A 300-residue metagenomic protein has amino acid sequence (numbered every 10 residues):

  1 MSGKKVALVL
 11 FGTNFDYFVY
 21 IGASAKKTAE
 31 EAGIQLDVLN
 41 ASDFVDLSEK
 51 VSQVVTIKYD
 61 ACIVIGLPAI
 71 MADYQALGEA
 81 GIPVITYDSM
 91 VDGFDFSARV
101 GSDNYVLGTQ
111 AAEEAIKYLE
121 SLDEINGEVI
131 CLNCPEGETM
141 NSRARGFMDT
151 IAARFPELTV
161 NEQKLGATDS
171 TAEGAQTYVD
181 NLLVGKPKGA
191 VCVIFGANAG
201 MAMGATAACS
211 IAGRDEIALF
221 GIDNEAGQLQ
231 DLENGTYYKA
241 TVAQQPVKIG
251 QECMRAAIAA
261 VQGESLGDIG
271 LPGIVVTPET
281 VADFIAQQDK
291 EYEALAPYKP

Functional and structural regions predicted by a protein language model:
M1-S24, T28, D37-Q53, I57 (+4 more regions): Extracytoplasmic "Venus flytrap"
M1-V6, E30, L119-N126: Immediate post-signal peptide segment of exported/extracytoplasmic ligand-binding proteins
S2, L132, T139, I151 (+1 more regions): Hinge/cleft segment of the Venus flytrap/periplasmic-binding protein
K4, G33-I34, I57-C62, A80-V84 (+5 more regions): Loop/turn elements at helix/coil->beta-strand transitions in domains of secreted/extracellular proteins
Y17-I34, L107-E114, T139-T159, G174 (+4 more regions): Short, solvent-exposed amphipathic alpha-helices that sit in or adjacent to ligand/effector-binding or catalytic
S48, S52, A61-A80, V84 (+2 more regions): Hydrophobic alpha-helical
P68-V106, E128, E225-N234, Y238 (+1 more regions): Flexible loop/hinge segments that line or gate small-molecule binding clefts
R99-G127, S142-R143, A172-Q176, N224-L229 (+1 more regions): Hydrophobic alpha-helical segments within soluble ligand-binding/sensing domains
